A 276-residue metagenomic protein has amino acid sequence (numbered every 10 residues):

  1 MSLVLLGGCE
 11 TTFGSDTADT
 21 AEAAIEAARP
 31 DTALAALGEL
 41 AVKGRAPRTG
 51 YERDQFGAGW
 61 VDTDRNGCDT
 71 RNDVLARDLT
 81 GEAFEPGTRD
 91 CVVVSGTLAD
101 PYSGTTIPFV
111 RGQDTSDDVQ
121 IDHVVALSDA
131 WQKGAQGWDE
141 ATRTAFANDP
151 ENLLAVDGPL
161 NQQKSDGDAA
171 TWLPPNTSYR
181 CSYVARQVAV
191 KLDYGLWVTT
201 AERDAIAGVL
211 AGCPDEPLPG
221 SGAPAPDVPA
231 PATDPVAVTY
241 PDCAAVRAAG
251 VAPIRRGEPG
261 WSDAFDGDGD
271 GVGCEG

Functional and structural regions predicted by a protein language model:
M1-S2: Sec-dependent N-terminal signal peptides
L5-G8: C-terminal motif of bacterial Sec signal peptides marking the signal peptidase cleavage site
E10-F13: Bacterial signal peptide processing site
D19-F56, A207-P241: Intrinsically disordered, low-complexity, Pro/Ser/Thr/Asn/Gly/Ala-rich spacer/linker segments adjacent to signal
E39-G87, V228-G276: Mature, structured domains enriched in cysteine- and short glycine motifs
C68, C91, D114, D118 (+5 more regions): Solvent-exposed, acidic/flexible segments
A76, T80-I121: Acidic, aromatic-lined catalytic clefts of primarily extracellular/periplasmic carbohydrate-active enzymes that remodel
Y102, T106-A230: Domain-level detector of nuclease and nuclease-like folds in predominantly extracellular/periplasmic contexts
